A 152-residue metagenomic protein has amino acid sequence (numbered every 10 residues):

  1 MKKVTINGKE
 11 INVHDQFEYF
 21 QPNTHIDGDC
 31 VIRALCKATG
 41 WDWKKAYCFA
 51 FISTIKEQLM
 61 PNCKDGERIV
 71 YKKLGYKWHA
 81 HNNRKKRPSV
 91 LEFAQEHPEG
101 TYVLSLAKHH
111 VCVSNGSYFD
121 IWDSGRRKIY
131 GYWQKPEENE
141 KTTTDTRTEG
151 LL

Functional and structural regions predicted by a protein language model:
M1-M60, K64-D65, I69, K73-L74 (+1 more regions): Active-site nucleophile-adjacent alpha helix/oxyanion-hole segment immediately C-terminal to the catalytic cysteine
I32-T39, A46, V103-L104, V111-V113 (+1 more regions): Generic hydrophobic secondary-structure signal
T39-W41, Y76, D120, G131: Short, low-complexity intrinsically disordered segments
W43-K45, A80, S124, K135: Intrinsic disorder/low-complexity segments enriched in polar/charged and small flexible residues
F49-F51, K86, K141: Amphipathic alpha-helical interaction segments
T54-K108, S114-G116, I121-D123: Conserved active-site-adjacent core of cysteine acyl-enzyme catalytic domains
V113-L152: Active-site signature of cysteine proteases
